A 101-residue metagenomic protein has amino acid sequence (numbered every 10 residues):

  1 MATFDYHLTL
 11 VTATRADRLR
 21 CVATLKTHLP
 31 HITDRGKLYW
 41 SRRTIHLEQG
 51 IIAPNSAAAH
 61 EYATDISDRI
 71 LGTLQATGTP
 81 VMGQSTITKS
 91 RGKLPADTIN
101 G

Functional and structural regions predicted by a protein language model:
M1-C21: Short, extreme N-terminal segment that most often corresponds to the first beta-strand
M1-H7, H46-E48, M82: Broad gene-expression machinery/nucleic-acid interaction feature
L8-T14, L29, I51-N55: Beta-strand elements of well-folded, non-transmembrane domains
A16-Y39: Short, flexible N-terminal segments of the mature chain
I32-D68: Short, intrinsically disordered low-complexity segments
D68-A76: Short arginine-rich
A76-K89: A short amphipathic beta-strand at an alpha->beta junction
T88-G101: Short, low-order "capping/linker" segments at domain edges
